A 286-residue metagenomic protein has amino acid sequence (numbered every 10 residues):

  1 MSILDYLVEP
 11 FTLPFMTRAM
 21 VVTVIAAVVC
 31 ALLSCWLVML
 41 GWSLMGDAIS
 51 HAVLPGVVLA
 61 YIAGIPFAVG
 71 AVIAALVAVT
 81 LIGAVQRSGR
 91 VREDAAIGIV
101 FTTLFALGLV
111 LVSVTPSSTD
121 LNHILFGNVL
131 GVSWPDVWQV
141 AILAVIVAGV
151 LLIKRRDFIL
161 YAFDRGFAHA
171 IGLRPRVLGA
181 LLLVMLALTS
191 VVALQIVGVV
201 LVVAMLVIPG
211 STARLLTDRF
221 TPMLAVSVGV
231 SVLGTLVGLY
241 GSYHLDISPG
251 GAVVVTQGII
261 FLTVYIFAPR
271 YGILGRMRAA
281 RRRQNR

Functional and structural regions predicted by a protein language model:
M1-V28: Membrane-interfacial amphipathic/re-entrant helices at transmembrane-helix boundaries
E9-F15, F126-Q139: Short aromatic-rich membrane-water interface segments that cap or initiate transmembrane helices in multi-pass membrane
A19-V22, F67-A75, D94-G98, A141 (+2 more regions): Loop-to-transmembrane alpha-helix initiation sites
C35-S118, A213-A225, S242-L245, P269: Short loop segments and helix-boundary regions at transmembrane helix junctions of multi-pass inner-membrane proteins
T80, A84, T102-S117, V132-A141 (+2 more regions): Mid-bilayer segments of alpha-helical transmembrane spans in multi-pass integral membrane proteins that mediate
V137-P209: Helix-loop-helix "hairpin" substructures at the membrane interface of multi-pass membrane proteins
V200-G251: Transmembrane alpha-helical segments in multi-pass inner-membrane proteins
I247-R286: Cytosolic-side transmembrane-helix boundaries in multi-pass membrane proteins
